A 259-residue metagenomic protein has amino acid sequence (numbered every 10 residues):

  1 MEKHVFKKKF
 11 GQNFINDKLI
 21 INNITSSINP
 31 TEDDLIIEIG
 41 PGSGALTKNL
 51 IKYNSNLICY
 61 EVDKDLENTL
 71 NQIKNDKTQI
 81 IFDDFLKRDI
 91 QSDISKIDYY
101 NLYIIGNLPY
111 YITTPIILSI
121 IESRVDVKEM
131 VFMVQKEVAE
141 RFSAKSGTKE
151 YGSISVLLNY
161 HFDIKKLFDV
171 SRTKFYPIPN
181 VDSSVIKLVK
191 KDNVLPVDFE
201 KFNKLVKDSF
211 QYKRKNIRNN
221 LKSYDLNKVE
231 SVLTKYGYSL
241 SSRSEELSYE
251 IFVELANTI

Functional and structural regions predicted by a protein language model:
M1-D208, I251-E254: Catalytic cores of RNA-modifying enzymes
K190, D208-I259: C-terminal lobe and adjacent flexible extensions of AdoMet/dcAdoMet transferase-like proteins
